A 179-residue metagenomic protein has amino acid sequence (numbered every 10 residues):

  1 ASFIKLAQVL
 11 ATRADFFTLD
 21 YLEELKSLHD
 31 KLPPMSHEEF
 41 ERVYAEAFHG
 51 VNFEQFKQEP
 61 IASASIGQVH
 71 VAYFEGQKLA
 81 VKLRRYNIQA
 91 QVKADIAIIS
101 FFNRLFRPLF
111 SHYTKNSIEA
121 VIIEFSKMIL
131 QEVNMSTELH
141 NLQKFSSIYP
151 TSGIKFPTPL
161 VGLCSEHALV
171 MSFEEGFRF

Functional and structural regions predicted by a protein language model:
A1-F179: Broad phosphate/nucleotide-binding scaffolds in NTP-utilizing and phosphate-metabolizing enzymes
